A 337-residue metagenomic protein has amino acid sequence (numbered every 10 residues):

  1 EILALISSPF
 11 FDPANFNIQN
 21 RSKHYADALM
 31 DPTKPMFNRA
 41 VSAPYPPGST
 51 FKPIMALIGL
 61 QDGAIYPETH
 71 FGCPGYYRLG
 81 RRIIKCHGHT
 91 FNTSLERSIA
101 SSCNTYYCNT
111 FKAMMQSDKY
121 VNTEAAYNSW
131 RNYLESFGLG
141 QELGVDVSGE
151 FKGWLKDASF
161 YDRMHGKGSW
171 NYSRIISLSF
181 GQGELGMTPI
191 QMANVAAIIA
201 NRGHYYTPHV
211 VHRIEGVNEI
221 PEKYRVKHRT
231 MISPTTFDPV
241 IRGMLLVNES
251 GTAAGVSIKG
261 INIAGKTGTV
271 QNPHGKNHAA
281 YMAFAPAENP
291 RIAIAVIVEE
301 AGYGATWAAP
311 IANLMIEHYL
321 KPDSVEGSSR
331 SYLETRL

Functional and structural regions predicted by a protein language model:
I2-T50, I54-A301, E334-L337: Beta-lactam-recognizing serine transpeptidase/beta-lactamase-like catalytic domain environment
E96, M192, G304-I316: Short, charged, low-complexity patches
E219-H228, I311-L337: Short, gly/Ser/Thr-rich active-site loops of penicillin-recognizing serine hydrolases
R291, Y303-A305, P322: Intrinsically disordered, low-complexity acidic/polar segments
